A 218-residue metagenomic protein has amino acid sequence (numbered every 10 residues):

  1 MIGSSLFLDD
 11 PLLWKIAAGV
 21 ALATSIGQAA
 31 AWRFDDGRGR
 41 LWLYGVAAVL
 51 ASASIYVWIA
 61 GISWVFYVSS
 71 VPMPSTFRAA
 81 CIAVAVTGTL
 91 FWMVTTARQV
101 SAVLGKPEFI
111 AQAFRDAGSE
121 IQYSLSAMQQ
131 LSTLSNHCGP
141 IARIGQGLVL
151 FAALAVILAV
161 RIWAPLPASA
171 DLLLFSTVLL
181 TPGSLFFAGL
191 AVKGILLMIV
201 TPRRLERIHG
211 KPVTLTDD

Functional and structural regions predicted by a protein language model:
M1, Y44-S52, Y123-A155: Loop-to-transmembrane boundary segments
M1-A85, S169-L180: N-terminal first transmembrane alpha-helix
A29, G61-V65, R161, F187 (+1 more regions): Hydrophobic membrane-targeting alpha-helices
F34-R38, L90-Q112, F186-T214: Juxtamembrane/interface segments at transmembrane-helix termini
S63-T133: Membrane-proximal helix-loop-helix units in multi-pass membrane proteins
A79-T96, F151-V156, L173-I195: Alpha-helical membrane-embedded segments
A117-G139, L190-D218: Cytosolic/matrix-facing juxtamembrane and C-terminal tails of multi-pass cellular membrane proteins
V156-P167: Transmembrane alpha-helical segments of integral membrane proteins
